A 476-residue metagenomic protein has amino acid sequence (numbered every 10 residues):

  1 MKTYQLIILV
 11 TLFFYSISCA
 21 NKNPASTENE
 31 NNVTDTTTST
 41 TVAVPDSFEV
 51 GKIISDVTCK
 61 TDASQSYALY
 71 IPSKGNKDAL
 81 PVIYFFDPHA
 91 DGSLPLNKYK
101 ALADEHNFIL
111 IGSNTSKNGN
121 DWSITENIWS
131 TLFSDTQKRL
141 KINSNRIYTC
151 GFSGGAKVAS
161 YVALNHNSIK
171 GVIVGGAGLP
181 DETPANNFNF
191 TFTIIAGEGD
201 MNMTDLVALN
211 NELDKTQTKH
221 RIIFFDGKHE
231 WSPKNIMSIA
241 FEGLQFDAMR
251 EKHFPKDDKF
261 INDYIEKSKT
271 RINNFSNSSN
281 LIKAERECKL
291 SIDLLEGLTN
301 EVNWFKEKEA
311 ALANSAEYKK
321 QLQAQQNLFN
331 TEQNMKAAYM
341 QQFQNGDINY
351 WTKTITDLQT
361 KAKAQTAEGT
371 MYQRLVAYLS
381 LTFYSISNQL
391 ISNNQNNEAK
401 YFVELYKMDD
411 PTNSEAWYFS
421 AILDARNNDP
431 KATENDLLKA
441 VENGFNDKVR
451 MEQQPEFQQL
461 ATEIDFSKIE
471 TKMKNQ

Functional and structural regions predicted by a protein language model:
C19-A79, A324: A domain-start/cap signature at the N-terminus of enzymes
S73-A79, S123-S153, K157: Gly/Ser-rich "nucleophile elbow"/oxyanion-hole loop immediately N-terminal to the catalytic nucleophile in hydrolases
D78-H89: Short beta-strand element of the alpha/beta-hydrolase
L94-I111: Short amphipathic alpha-helix adjacent to the substrate-entry channel of hydrolases
A156-N167, V172: Short glycine-enriched nucleophile-adjacent loop and the immediately C-terminal alpha-helix near the catalytic center
T193-G197: Short beta-strand/loop motif that positions the catalytic acidic residue of the alpha/beta-hydrolase fold
D214-I292, L298-T299, N303-N314: C-terminal catalytic histidine-bearing segment of alpha/beta-hydrolase fold enzymes
F343-G346, Y350-A432, K439: Alpha-helical adaptor scaffolds
